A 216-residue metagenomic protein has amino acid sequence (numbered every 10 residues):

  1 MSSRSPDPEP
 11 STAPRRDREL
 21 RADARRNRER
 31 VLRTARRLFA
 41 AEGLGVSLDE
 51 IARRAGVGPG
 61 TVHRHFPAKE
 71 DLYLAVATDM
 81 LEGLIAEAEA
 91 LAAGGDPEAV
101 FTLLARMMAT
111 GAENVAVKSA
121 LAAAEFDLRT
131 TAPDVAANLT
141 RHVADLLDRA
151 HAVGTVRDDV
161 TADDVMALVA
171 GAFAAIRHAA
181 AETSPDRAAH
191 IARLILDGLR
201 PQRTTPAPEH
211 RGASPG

Functional and structural regions predicted by a protein language model:
M1-R15, T102, T140-R141, D145-V153 (+1 more regions): C-terminal peripheral helix-coil segments that are non-catalytic and often amphipathic
M1-R54, D71-L74: Basic, helix-initiating cap at the start of DNA-binding domains
F39, S47-L48, G58, K69 (+3 more regions): Amphipathic alpha-helical segments enriched in hydrophobic/aromatic and basic residues that form the DNA-contacting
G43-L44, R64, R157: Helix-turn-helix/winged-helix DNA-binding modules
G56-F66: Short hydrophobic/aromatic patch on the recognition helix
A75, E87-E113, D127-T131: Hydrophobic alpha-helical connector segments
S119-R129, H210-R211: Short linear capping/connector segments at secondary-structure termini
D127-A170, A174-H178, D186-A189: Amphipathic alpha-helical packing segments from all-alpha helical-bundle domains
